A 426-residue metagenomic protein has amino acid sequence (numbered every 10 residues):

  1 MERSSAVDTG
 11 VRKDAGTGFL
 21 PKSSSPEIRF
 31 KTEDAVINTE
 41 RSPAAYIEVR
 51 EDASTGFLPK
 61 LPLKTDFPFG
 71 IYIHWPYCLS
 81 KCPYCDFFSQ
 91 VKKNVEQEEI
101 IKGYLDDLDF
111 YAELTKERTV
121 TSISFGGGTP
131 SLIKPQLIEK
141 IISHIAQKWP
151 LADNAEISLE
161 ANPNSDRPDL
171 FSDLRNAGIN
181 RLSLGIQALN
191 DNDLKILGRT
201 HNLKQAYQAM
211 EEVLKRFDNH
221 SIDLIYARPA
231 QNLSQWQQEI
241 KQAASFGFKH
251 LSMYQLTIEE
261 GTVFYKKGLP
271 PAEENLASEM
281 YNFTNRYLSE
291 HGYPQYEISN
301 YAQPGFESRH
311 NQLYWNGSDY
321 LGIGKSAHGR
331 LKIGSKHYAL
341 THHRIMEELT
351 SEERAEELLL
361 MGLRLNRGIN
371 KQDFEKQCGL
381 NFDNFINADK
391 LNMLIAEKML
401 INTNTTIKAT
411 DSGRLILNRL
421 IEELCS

Functional and structural regions predicted by a protein language model:
E2-R3, I28-K31, I37, I47 (+2 more regions): N-terminal [4Fe-4S]-dependent radical SAM core
S5-L20, A35, R41-L58: Long, intrinsically disordered low-complexity tandem-repeat segments
P68-G70, S89-E113, R118-D383: C-terminal scaffold of the Radical SAM
P76-F87: Local cysteine-cluster metal-coordination motifs and their immediate loop/turn environment, predominantly Fe-S cluster
N381-M393: Short amphipathic alpha-helical interaction segments
I395-T405: A short, conserved structural fragment
T406-T410: Minor-groove-contacting beta-hairpin "wing" of winged helix-turn-helix DNA-binding domains
R414-S426: Short, amphipathic alpha-helical interaction segments positioned at domain boundaries
